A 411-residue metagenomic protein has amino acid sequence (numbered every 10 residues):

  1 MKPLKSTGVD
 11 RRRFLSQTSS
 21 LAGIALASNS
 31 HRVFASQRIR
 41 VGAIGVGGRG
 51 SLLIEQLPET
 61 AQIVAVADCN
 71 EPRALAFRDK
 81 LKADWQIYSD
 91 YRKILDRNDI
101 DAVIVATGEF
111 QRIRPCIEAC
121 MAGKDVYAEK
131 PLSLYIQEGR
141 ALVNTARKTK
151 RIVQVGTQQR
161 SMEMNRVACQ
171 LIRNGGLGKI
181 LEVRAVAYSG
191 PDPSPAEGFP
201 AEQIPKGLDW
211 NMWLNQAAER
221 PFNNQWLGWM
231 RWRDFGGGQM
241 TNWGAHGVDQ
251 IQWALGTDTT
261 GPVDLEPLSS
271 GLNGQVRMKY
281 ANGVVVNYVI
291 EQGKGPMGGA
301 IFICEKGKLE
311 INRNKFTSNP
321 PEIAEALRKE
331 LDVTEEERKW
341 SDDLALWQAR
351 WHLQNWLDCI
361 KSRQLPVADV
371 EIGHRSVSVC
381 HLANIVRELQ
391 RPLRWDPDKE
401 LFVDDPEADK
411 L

Functional and structural regions predicted by a protein language model:
K2-A22: N-terminal secretory signal peptides and thylakoid transit peptides that target proteins across membranes
Q17-K82, Q159-M162, I251: N-terminal Rossmann-like dinucleotide-binding module
S51, I113, A245: Residues forming the Rossmann-fold NAD(P)(H) cofactor-binding site
Q86-D90: Conserved SAM-binding strand-loop segment of SAM-dependent methyltransferases
V103-I104: N-terminal Rossmann-like NAD(P) cofactor-binding module of classical short-chain dehydrogenase/reductase
G108-E109, I113-S161, G175, Q390: Beta-strand-loop-alpha-helix segment that lines the small-molecule cofactor/substrate pocket of alpha/beta enzymes
R166-V167, K179, R184-E371, R375-L411: Contiguous beta-strand/loop segments that form the cofactor/metal-binding neighborhood of enzyme cores
